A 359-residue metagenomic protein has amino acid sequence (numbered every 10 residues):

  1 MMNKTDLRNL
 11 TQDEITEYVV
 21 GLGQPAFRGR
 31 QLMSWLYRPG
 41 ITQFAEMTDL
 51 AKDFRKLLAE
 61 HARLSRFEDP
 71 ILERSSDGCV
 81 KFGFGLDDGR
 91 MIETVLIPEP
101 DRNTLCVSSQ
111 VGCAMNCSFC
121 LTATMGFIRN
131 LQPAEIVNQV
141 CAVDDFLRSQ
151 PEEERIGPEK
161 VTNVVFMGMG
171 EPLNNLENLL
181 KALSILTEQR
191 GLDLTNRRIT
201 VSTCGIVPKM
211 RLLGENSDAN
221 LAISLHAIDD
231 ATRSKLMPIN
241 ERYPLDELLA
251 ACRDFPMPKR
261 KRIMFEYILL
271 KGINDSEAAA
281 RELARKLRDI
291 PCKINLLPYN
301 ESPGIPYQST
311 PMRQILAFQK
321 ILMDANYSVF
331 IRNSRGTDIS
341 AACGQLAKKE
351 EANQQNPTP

Functional and structural regions predicted by a protein language model:
M1-I92, P98, P151-E152, R253-R262 (+1 more regions): Auxiliary Fe-S-binding modules of radical SAM enzymes
S75, S108-S109, S202, S224 (+1 more regions): Short linear Ser/Thr-Pro motifs
V80, I92, N103-V107, M115 (+1 more regions): Generic beta-strand structural signal
L96-I97, N178: Residue-level structural signal for beta-strand termini and adjacent loop
P98-D145, S149: Canonical Radical SAM [4Fe-4S] cluster-binding loop centered on the CxxxCxxC motif and its immediate flanking residues
D144-E154, E159-A325: Conserved AdoMet/S-adenosylmethionine-binding subsite of the radical SAM
